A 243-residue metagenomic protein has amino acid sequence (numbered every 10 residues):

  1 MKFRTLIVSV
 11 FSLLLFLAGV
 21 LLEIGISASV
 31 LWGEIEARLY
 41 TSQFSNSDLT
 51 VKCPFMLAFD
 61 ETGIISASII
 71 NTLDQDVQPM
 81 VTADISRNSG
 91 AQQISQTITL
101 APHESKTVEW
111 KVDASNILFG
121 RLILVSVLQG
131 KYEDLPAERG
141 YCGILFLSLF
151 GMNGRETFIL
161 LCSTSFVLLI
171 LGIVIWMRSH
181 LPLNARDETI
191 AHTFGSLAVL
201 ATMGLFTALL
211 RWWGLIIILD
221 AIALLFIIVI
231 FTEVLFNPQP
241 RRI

Functional and structural regions predicted by a protein language model:
M1-A37: Hydrophobic secretory-pathway targeting helix
I24-L39, N116-G154, G172-P182: Terminal connector regions
E36-E61: N-terminal edge beta-strand
Q43-L49, D84-Q96: Short beta-strand and strand-turn-strand segments in soluble, beta-rich domains
I64-T72: Short edge beta-strand/loop segments characteristic of extracellular beta-sandwich folds
T72-G90, V127-Q129: Short acidic, flexible loop segments centered on an aromatic residue
S89-G120: Intrinsically disordered, low-complexity Pro/Gly/Ser/Thr-rich segments with frequent PxxP/GP/PP motifs and embedded
I170-I243: Alpha-helical transmembrane segments forming the membrane-embedded cores of inner-membrane proteins across
